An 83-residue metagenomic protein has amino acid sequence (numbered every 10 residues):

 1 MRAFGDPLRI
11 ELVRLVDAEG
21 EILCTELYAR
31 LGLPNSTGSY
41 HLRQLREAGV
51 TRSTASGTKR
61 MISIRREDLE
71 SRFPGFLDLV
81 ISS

Functional and structural regions predicted by a protein language model:
R2-G5, R14-A18: Short, locally clustered residues in the helix-turn-helix/winged-helix DNA-binding domain
G5, G49, D68: Conserved functional loop/turn residues at catalytic and ligand-binding sites
P7-I10, E19-L23: Short capping segments at the starts of secondary-structure elements
R9, G57-T58: Basic, alpha-helical helix-turn-helix
R9-V16, L45: Hydrophobic residues on short alpha-helical segments
A18, R60-S83: Conserved segment of winged-helix/HTH DNA-binding domains
C24-T51: Canonical helix-turn-helix DNA-binding module
E47-S56, S63: Beta-hairpin "wing" of winged helix-turn-helix
